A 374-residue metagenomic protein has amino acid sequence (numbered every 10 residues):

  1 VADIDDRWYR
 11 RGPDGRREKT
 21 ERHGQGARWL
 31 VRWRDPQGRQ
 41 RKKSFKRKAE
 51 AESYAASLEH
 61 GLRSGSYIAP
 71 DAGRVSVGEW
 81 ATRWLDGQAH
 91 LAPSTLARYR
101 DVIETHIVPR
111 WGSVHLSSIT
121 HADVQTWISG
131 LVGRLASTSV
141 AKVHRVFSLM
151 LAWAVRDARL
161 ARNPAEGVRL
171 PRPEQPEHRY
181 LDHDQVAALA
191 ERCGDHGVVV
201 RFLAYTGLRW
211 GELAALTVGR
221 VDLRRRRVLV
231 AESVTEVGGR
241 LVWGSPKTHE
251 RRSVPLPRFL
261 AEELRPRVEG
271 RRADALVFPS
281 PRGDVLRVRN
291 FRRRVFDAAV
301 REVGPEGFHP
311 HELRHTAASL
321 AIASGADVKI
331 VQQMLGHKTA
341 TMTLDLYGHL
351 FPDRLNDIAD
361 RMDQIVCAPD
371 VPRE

Functional and structural regions predicted by a protein language model:
V1-A89, A97-D101, T105, S118 (+8 more regions): Basic/aromatic DNA-contact patch characteristic of tyrosine site-specific recombinases
H23, K42-K46, G73-G78, T82-P164 (+3 more regions): N-terminal core-binding DNA-recognition domain of tyrosine site-specific recombinases/integrases
Q25-G26, S137-S148, R156, L160-L216 (+8 more regions): Basic, Lys/Arg- and aromatic-enriched nucleic-acid-binding interface segment
K46-K48, I68, R172, Y180 (+4 more regions): Catalytic-site neighborhood detector that most strongly recognizes the C-terminal catalytic loop/helix of tyrosine
L62-R63, W111, V155, L203-A204: Alpha-helix C-terminal capping/helix-coil junction sites
S137, A187-G197, T206, V254 (+5 more regions): Short, basic (Lys/Arg/His-rich) helix/loop patches that form interaction surfaces in the mid-to-C-terminal regions
A165-G167, L203, R225-S233, F278 (+4 more regions): Short functional hotspots where side chains directly engage DNA or cofactors
R220, R225, V234-L260, P266 (+5 more regions): C-terminal secondary-structure termini that scaffold catalytic or DNA-interacting sites
